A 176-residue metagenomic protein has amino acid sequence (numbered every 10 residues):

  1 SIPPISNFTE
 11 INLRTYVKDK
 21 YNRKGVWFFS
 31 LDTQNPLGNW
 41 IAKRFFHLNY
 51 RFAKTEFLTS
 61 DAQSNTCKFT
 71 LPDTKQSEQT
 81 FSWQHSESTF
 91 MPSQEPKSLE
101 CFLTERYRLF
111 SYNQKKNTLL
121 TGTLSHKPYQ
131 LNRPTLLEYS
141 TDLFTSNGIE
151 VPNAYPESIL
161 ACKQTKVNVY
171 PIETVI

Functional and structural regions predicted by a protein language model:
S1-L13: Glycine/small-residue-rich interface belts in oligomeric ring/scaffold proteins and their assembly partners
N12, V17-I176: Internal, well-folded beta-alpha domain core
